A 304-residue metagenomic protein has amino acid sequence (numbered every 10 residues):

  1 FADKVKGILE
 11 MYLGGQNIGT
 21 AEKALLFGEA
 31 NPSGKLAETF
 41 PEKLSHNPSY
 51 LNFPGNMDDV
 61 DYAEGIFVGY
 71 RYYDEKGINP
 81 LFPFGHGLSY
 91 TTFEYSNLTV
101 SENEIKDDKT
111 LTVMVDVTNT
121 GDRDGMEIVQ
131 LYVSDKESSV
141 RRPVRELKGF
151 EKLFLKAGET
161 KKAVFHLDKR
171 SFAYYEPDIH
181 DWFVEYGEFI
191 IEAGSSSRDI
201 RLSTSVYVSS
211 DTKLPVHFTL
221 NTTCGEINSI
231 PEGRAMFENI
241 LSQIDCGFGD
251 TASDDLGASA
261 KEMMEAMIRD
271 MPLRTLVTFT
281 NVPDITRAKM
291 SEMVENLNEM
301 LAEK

Functional and structural regions predicted by a protein language model:
F1-D124, Y186, E192-A193: Secreted, periplasmic, or luminal enzymes acting at the cell surface/secretory milieu
Y12, E29-A30, F40, D74 (+3 more regions): Sec/Tat-exported extracytoplasmic proteins
I18, N79, T120-M126, R198 (+4 more regions): Intrinsically disordered or highly flexible coil/loop and linker segments, enriched in small and charged/polar residues
H46, F67, K76-G77, S89-P215: Intrinsically disordered, low-complexity Ser/Thr/Gly-rich stretches
S101-E104, D168, T219-E226, S259-M267 (+1 more regions): Short, solvent-exposed coil/turn linker segments
S209-S229: Low-complexity, Pro/Ser/Thr- and charge-rich linker/hinge segments at domain boundaries
Q243-K304: Extended, compositionally biased non-globular segments
